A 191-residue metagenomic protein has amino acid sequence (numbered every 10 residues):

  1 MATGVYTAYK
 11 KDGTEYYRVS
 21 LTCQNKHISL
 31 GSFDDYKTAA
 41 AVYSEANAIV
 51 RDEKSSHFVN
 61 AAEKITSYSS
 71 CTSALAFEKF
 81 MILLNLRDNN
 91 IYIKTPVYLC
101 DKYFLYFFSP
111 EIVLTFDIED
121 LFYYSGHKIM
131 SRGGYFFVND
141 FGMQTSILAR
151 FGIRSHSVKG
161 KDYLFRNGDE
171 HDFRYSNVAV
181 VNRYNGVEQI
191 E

Functional and structural regions predicted by a protein language model:
M1-E191: Boundary-flanking segments of nucleic-acid-binding domains in nuclear regulatory proteins
